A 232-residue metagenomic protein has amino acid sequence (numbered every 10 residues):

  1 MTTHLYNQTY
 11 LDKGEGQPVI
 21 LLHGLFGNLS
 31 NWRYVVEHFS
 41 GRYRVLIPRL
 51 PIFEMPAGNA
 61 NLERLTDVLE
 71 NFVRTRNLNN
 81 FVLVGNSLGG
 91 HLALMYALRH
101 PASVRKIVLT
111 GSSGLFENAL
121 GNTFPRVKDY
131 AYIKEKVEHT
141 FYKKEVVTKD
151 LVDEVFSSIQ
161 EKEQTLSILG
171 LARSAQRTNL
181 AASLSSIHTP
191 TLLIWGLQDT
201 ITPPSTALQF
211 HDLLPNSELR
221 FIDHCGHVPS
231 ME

Functional and structural regions predicted by a protein language model:
Y6-L11, R33-E37, Y43-V84: Active-site loop/oxyanion-hole signature of alpha/beta-hydrolase fold enzymes
G16, G24-G27, S87: Active-site glycine-rich loops that stabilize anionic/oxyanionic intermediates across multiple enzyme folds
G24-V36: The serine-hydrolase catalytic nucleophile loop
L78-E117: Conserved hydrolase catalytic core segment
V127-H188: Conserved alpha/beta-hydrolase catalytic His-Asp/Glu region
I187, L193-W195, D199: Short beta-strand/loop motif that positions the catalytic acidic residue of the alpha/beta-hydrolase fold
T200-T206: Conserved alpha/beta-hydrolase "acid-adjacent" motif
C225-E232: Catalytic histidine-centered segment of alpha/beta-hydrolase-like enzymes
